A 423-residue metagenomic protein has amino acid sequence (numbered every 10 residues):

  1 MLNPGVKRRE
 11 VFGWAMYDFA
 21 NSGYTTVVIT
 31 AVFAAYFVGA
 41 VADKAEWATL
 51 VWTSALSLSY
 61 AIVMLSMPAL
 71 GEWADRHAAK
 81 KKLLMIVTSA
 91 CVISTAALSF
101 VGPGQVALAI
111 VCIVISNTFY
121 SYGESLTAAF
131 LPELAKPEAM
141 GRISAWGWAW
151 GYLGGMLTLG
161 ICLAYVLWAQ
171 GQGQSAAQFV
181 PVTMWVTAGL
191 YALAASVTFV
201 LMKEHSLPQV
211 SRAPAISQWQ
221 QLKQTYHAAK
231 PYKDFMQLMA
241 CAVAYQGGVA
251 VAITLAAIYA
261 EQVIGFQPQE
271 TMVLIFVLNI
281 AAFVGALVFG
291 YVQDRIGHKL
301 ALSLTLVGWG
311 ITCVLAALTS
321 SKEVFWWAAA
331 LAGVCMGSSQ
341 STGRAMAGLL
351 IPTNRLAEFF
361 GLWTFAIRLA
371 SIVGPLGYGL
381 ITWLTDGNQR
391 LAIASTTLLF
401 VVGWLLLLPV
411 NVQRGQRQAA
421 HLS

Functional and structural regions predicted by a protein language model:
M1-F12, E204-A240: Juxtamembrane intracellular "pre-TM" segments in multi-pass secondary transporters
T26-T49, T254-T271: Short amphipathic helix-loop junctions that connect adjacent transmembrane helices in Major Facilitator Superfamily/SLC
A45-E46, V166-G189, L380-F400: A membrane-interface helix-boundary motif in multi-pass transporters
L65-A79, V284-H298, T382: Helix-to-loop junctions at the C-terminal end of transmembrane segments in multipass secondary transporters
K82-A97, L300-L315: Structural signature of the two symmetry-related core transmembrane helices
S94, Q105-G123, V324-S338: Hydrophobic core of transmembrane alpha-helices in multi-pass small-molecule transporters, especially MFS/SLC-type
Y122-A135, S338-P352: Intracellular juxtamembrane helix-capping segments at the cytosolic ends of symmetry-related transmembrane helices
L190-L201, A394-S423: Multi-pass alpha-helical transporter architecture, strongest for 12-TM Major Facilitator/SLC carriers used
